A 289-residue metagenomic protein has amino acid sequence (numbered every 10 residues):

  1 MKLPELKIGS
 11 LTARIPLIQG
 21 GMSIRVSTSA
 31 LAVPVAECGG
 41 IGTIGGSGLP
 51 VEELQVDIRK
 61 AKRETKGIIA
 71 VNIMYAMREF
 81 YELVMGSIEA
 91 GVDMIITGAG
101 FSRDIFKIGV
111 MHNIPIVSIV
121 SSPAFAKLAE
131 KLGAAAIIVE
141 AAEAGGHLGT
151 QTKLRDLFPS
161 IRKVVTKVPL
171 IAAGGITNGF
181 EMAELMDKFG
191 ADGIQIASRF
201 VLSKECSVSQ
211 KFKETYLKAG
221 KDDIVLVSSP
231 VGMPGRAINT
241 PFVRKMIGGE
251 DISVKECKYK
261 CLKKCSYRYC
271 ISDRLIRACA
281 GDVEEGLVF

Functional and structural regions predicted by a protein language model:
M1-P169: Active-site entrance/lid segments in N-terminal catalytic domains of soluble metabolic enzymes
I119, G174-G175: Conserved acidic functional residues
A144-H147, Q151-I171, T177-F289: Conserved active-site-proximal phosphate/metal-binding subdomains
